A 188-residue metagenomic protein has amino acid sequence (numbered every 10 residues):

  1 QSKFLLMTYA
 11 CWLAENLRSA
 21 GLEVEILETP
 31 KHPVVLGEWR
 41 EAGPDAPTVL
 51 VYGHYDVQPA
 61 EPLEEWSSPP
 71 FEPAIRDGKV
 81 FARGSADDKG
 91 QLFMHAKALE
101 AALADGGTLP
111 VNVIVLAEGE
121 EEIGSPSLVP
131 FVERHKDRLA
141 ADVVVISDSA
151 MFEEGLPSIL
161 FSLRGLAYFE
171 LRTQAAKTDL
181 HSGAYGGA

Functional and structural regions predicted by a protein language model:
Q1-R83, A104-L109: Acidic/His- and Gly-rich active-site-bordering loop/insert found across diverse amide/peptide-bond hydrolases
A14, A175-T178: Conserved thiamine diphosphate
V34, N112, L166-Y168: Broad gene-expression machinery/nucleic-acid interaction feature
A60, E154-G155, L180-S182: Short helix/loop capping segments that flank catalytic or ligand/cofactor-binding pockets
V80, A86-S162: Acidic/histidine-rich catalytic neighborhood of metal-dependent amide-processing enzymes
F81-A82, K177-G183: Short small-residue beta-strand/loop micro-motif enriched in glycine and branched aliphatics
F152, F161-S162, Y168, S182-A188: Acidic-enriched catalytic cores of C-N bond-cleaving enzymes acting on peptides and small amides
Y168-A175: Short beta-strand elements
